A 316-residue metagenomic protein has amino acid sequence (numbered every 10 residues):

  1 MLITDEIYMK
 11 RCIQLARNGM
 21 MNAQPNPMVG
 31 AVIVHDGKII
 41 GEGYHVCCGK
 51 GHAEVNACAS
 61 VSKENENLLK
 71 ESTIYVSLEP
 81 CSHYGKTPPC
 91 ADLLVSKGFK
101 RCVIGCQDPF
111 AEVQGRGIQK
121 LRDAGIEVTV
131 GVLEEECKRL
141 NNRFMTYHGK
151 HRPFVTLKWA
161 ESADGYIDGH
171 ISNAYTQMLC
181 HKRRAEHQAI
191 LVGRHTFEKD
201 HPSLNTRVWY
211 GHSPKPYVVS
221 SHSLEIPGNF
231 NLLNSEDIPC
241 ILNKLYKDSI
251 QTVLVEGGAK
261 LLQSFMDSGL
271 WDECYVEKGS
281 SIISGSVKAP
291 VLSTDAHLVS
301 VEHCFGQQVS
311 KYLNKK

Functional and structural regions predicted by a protein language model:
L2-P27, E42, N65-L68, K86 (+2 more regions): Enzymes that bind and transform nitrogen-containing heteroaromatic metabolites
N22-A23, G49-K50, I118, L133-A160 (+1 more regions): Proteins enriched for Cys/Gly/acidic motifs involved in redox and nucleic-acid/cofactor modification
G30: Helix-turn-helix
I33, K38-E136, S264-M266: Zn2+-dependent cytidine deaminase-like catalytic core
C58-S60, Y147, H187-Q188: Short, charged/polar low-complexity linear motifs in solvent-exposed/disordered segments
P89, T129, L133, C137-F144 (+4 more regions): Solvent-exposed, charged interface segments at domain starts and junctions
F110-V113, E135-R139, F197, D237 (+1 more regions): Short acidic loop-to-helix transition motifs that present clustered carboxylates
